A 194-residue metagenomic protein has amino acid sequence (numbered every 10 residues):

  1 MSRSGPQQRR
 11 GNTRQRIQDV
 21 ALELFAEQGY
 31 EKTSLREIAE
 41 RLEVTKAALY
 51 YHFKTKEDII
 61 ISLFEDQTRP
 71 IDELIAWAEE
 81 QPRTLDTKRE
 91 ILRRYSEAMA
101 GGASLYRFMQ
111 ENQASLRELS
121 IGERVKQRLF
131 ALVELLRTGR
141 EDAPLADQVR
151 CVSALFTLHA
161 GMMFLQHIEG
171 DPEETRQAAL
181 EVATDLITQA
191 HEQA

Functional and structural regions predicted by a protein language model:
M1-N12, I168, E192-A194: N-terminal intrinsically disordered/low-complexity leader segments
R16, V20, L24-D58, S62: Helix-turn-helix
S62, E73-L105: Hydrophobic alpha-helical connector segments
A78, P82, Q113, L165-E169: Secondary-structure edge/capping motif, primarily at the C-terminal ends of alpha-helices and the immediately following
Y106-R107, E118-F130, L136-A194: Hydrophobic/aromatic-rich alpha-helical bundle segments in the mid-to-C-terminal region
M109-S115: Short linear capping/connector segments at secondary-structure termini
